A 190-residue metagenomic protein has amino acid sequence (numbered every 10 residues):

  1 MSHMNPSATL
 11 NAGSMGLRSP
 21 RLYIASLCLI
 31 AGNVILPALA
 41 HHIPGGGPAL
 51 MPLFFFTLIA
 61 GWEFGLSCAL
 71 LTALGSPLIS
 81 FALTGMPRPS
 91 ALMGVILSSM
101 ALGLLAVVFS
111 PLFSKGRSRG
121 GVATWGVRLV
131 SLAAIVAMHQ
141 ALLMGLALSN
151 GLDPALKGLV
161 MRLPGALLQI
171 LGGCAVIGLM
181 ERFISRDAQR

Functional and structural regions predicted by a protein language model:
S2-E63, S67-C68: Hydrophobic transmembrane alpha-helices
A8-G13, L74-S90, F109, F113: Membrane-helix exit/interface motif
S19-L22, L66-L71, R88, G120-G126: Membrane-helix interface segments
N33-V34, S76-P77, S99, V136: Residue-level recognition of pore/gate-forming positions within transmembrane alpha-helices of multi-pass
V34-A38, L58-I59, L78-A82, L104 (+2 more regions): Alpha-helical transmembrane segments of multipass membrane proteins
H42-G47, G85-M93, V108-R190: Membrane-embedded alpha-helical hairpins and interfacial helices in multi-pass inner-membrane proteins
L53-T57, V95-L102, Q169: Hydrophobic core segments of transmembrane alpha-helices in multi-pass, intramembrane catalytic enzymes
L70-G75, G94: Hydrophobic alpha-helical membrane segments of integral membrane proteins
